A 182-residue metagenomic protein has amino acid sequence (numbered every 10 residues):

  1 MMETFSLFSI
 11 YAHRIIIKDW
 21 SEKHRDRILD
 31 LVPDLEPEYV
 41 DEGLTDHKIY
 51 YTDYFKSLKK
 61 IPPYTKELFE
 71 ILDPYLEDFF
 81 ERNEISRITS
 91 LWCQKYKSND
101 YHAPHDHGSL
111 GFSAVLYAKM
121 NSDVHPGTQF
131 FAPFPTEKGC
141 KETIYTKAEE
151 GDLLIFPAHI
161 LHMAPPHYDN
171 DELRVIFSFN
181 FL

Functional and structural regions predicted by a protein language model:
M1-N83, N99-Y101: Non-heme Fe(II)/2-oxoglutarate
F5-L7, H105, D169: A general structural signal for short secondary-structure junctions and capping/turn motifs
P33, K119, D169, L182: Residue-level marker of positions within ordered structural domains that often coincide with functionally constrained
R87-I155, I160, P165, E172-V175: Catalytic core of non-heme Fe(II) oxygenases with the double-stranded beta-helix
Q129, F179-L182: Double-stranded beta-helix
